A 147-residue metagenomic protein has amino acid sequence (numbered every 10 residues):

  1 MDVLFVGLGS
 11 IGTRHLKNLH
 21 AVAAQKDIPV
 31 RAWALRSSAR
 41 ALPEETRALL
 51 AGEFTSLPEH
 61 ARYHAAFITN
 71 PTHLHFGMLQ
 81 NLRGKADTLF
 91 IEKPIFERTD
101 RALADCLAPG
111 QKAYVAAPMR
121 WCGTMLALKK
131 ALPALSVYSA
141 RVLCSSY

Functional and structural regions predicted by a protein language model:
M1-L49, A61: N-terminal Rossmann-like dinucleotide-binding module
G7, L35-R36, N70, A117 (+1 more regions): Short beta-strand/turn micro-motifs composed of small residues that flank or help shape donor/cofactor-binding pockets
V22-A23, L82, A86, L132: Active-site catalytic pocket residues across diverse enzymes, especially alpha/beta-hydrolases
I28-V30, G84-T88, P109-K112: A short helix->loop->beta-strand "cap" motif at the edges of active sites that frequently abuts
V30, R62-A66, V137: Local beta-strand N-terminus motif with an aromatic residue
E45-C106: Beta-loop-alpha module in the N-terminal Rossmann-like domain of NAD(P)-dependent dehydrogenases, especially those
F96-Y147: A contiguous active-site-proximal alpha/beta segment in oxidoreductase catalytic domains
